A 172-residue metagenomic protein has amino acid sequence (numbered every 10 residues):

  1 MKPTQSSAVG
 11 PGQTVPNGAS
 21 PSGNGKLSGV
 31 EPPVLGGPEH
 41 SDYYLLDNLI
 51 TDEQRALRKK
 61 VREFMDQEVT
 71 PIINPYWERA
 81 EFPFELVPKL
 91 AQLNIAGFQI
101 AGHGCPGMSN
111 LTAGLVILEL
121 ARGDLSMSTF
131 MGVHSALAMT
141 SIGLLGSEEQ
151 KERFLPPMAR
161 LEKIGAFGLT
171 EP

Functional and structural regions predicted by a protein language model:
M1-E53: Intrinsic disorder at enzyme termini
K26-S28, E53-K59, G123-L125: A ubiquitous short alpha-helical element
P33-V34, Y43-Y44, Q54, D66-Q67 (+2 more regions): Alpha-helical interaction segments
L46-D47, Q54, R79, C105: Short basic coil micro-motifs at the edges of alpha-helical modules that engage polyanionic partners
N48-I72: Mature N-terminal segment immediately following signal peptide/propeptide cleavage in secreted/periplasmic
E63, E68-P172: Glycine-rich flavin
